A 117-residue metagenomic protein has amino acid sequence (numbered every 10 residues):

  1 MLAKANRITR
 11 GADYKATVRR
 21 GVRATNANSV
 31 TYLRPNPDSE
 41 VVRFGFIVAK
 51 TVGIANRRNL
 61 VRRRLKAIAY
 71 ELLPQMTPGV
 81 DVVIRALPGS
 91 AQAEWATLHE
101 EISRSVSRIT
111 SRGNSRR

Functional and structural regions predicted by a protein language model:
M1-R117: Positively charged, solvent-exposed patches that mediate nucleic-acid binding
